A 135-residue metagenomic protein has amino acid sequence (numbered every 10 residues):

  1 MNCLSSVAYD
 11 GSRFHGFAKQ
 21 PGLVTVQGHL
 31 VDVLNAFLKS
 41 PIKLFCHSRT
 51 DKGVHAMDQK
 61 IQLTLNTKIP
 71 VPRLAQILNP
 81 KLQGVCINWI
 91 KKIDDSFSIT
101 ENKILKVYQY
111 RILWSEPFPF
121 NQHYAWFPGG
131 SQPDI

Functional and structural regions predicted by a protein language model:
M1-I135: Structured-RNA-binding interfaces characteristic of tRNA pseudouridine synthases
